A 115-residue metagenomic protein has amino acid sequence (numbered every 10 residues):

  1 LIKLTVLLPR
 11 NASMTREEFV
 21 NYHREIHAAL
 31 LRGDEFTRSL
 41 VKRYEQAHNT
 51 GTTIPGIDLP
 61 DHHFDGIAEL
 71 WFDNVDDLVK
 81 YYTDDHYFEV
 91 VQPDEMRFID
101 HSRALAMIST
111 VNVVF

Functional and structural regions predicted by a protein language model:
L1-F115: Macromolecular interaction modules
